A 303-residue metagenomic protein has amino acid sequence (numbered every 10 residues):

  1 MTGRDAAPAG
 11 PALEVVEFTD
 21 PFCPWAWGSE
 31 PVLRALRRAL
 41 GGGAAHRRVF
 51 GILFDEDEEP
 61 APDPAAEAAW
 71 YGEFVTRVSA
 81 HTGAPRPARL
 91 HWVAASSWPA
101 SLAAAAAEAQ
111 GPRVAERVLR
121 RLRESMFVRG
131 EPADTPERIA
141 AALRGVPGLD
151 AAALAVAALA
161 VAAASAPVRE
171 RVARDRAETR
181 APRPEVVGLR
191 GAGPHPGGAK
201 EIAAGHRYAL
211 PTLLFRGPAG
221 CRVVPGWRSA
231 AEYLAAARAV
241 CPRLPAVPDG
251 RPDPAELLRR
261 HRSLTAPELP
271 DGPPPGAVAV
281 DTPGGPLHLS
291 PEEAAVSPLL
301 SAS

Functional and structural regions predicted by a protein language model:
M1-L13, L299-S303: Short, low-complexity, intrinsically disordered N-terminal peptides in bacterial proteins
A6-A12, R48-L53, T76-T82, R113-V118 (+3 more regions): Short amphipathic alpha-helical segments, especially helix-boundary/capping motifs
A7-A35, V49-G51: Local sequence-structure signature of Cys/Sec-based thiol-disulfide redox active-site neighborhoods
A12, G43-A45, G276: A generic structural signal for alpha->beta connector loops
E17, E30-L36, E124-S303: C-terminal cap of thioredoxin/glutaredoxin-like
C23, A61, A65, A94 (+3 more regions): Charge-dense, low-complexity intrinsically disordered segments
P24, E56-E59, R222-V224: A generic structural signal for short coil/turn motifs at secondary-structure boundaries
G28-A141: Structural alpha/beta surface segment adjacent to cysteine/selenocysteine redox centers across thiol/disulfide enzymes
